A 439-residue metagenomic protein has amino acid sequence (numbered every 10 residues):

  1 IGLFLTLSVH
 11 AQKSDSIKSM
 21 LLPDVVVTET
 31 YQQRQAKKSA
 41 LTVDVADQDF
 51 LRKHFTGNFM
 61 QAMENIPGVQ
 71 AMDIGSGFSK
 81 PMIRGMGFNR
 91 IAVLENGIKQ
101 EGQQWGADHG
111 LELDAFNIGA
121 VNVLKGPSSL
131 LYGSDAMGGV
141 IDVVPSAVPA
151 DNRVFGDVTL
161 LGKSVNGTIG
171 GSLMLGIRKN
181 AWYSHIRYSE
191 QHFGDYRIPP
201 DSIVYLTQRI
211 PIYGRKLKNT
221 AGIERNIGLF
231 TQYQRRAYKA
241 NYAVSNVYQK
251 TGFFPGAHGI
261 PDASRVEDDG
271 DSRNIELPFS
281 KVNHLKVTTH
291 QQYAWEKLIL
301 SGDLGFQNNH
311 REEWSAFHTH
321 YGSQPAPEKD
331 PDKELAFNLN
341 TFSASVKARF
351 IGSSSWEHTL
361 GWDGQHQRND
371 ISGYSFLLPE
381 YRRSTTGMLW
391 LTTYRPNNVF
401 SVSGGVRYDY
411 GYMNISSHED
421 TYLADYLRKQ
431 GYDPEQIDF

Functional and structural regions predicted by a protein language model:
Q12-R52, F88: Short, acidic, small-residue-rich periplasmic hinge/interaction motif at the N-terminus of Gram-negative outer-membrane
K13, K218-E224, Y238-Y293, N308-N340 (+3 more regions): Flexible loop and strand-edge segments within Gram-negative outer membrane beta-barrel domains
M60-K99, G119: Extracytoplasmic beta-strand/coil segments of soluble accessory domains associated with Gram-negative outer-membrane
I98-K125: Short acidic/polar hinge/loop motifs at secondary-structure boundaries that mediate gating or recognition
G102-Q104, N117-G119, L130-P200, T220-N226 (+1 more regions): Outer-membrane beta-barrel translocator/receptor signature
L160-N166, K179-A181, E190-G194, R235-A237 (+6 more regions): Transmembrane beta-strands of outer-membrane beta-barrel pores
N166-H192, Y205-F254, N283-L285, T289-W295 (+4 more regions): Transmembrane beta-barrel wall of Gram-negative outer-membrane proteins
E357-F439: Signature of Gram-negative outer-membrane beta-barrel scaffolds
